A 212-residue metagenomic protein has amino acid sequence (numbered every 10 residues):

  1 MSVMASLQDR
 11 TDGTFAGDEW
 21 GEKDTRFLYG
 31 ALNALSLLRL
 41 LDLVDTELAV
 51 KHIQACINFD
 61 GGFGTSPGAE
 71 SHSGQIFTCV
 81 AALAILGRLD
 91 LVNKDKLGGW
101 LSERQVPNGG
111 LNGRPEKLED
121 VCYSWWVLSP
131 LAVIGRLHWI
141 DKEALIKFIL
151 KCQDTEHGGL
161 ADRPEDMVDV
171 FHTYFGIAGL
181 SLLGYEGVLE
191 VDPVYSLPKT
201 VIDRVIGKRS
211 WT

Functional and structural regions predicted by a protein language model:
M1, D9-D12, T46-V50, K94 (+3 more regions): Core helices of alpha-solenoid repeat scaffolds
M1-T14, G21-E47: Hydrophobic, ordered structural segments
S2, Y29-L32, K51-Q54, F77-V80 (+2 more regions): Register-specific detector for alpha-helical tandem repeat solenoids, activating on a conserved position within each
M4-G21, I53-G74, G98-C122, I149-M167 (+1 more regions): Glycine- and aromatic-rich loop/turn segments at beta-sheet edges
E22-R26, V44, E70, G74 (+1 more regions): Residues within HEAT/ARM-like alpha-solenoid scaffolds
K23, S36-R39, S71, A84 (+2 more regions): Tandem alpha-helical RNA-recognition repeat domains
R26, G30-N33, G74-A81, W126 (+1 more regions): Alpha-solenoid helical repeat scaffolds
A82, G87-P107, E119-T212: Terminal, non-catalytic domain-edge segments
